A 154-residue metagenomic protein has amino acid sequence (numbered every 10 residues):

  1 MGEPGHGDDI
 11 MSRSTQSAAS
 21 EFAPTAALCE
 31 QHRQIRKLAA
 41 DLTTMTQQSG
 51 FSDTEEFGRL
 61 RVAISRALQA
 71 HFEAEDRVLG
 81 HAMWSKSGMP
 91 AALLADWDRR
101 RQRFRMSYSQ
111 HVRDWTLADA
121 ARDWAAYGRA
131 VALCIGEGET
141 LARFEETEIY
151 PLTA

Functional and structural regions predicted by a protein language model:
M1-A154: Small-residue-biased structural context
